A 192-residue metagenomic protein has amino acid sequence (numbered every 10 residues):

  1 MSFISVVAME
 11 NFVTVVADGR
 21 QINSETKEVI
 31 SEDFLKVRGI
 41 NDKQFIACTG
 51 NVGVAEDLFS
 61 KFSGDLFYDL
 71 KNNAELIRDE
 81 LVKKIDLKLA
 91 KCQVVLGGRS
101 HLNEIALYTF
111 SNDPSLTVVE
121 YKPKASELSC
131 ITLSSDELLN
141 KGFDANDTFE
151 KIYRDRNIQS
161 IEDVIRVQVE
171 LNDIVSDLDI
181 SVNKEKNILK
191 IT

Functional and structural regions predicted by a protein language model:
M1-T192: N-terminal nucleophile
